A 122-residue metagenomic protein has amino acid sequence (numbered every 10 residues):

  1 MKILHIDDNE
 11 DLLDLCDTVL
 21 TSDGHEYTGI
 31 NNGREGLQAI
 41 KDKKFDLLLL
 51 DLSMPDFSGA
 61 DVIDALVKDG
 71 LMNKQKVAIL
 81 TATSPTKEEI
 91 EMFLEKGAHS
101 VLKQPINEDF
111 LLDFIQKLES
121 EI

Functional and structural regions predicted by a protein language model:
M1-D11, C16-L20: Conserved acidic segment of CheY-like receiver
L13, P55, P85, P105: The feature encodes the CheY-like receiver
G24-N31, A39: Short hydrophobic/Thr-rich beta-strand motif most characteristic of the beta2 strand and flanking loop of CheY-like
N31-E35, S58-D64: Acidic catalytic/metal-coordinating carboxylates
D51: Active-site residues of response regulator receiver
D61, S84-S100, D113: Alpha4 helix (beta4-alpha4-beta5 surface) of REC/receiver domains from two-component response regulators
L80-T81: Hydrophobic/aromatic residues positioned on beta-strands within the core alpha/beta folds
I106-I115: C-terminal output helix
